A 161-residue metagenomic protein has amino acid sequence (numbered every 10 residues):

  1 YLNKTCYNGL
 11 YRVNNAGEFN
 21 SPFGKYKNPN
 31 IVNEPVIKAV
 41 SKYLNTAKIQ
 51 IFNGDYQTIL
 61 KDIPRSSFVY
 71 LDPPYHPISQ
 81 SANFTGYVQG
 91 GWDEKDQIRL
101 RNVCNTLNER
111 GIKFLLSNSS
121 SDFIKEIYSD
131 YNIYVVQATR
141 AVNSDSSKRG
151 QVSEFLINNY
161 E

Functional and structural regions predicted by a protein language model:
Y1-Y70, P74-F84, R99, R110: SAM-dependent nucleic-acid methyltransferase catalytic core
N3, V136-A138, I157: Bulky hydrophobic/aromatic packing residues
D55, Q137, E161: Residues at the C-termini of beta-strands that transition into short coil/loop
R65-S153: Conserved acidic-Pro-Pro-aromatic motif
E154-E161: Conserved beta strand-loop-helix elements of the APE1-like EEP
